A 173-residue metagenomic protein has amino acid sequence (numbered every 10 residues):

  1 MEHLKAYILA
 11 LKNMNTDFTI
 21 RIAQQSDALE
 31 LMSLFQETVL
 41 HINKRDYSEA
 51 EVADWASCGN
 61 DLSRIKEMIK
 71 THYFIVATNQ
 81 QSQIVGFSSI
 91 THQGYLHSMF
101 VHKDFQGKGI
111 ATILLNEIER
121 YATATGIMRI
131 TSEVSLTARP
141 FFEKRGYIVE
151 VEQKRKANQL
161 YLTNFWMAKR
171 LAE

Functional and structural regions predicted by a protein language model:
E2-L29, E173: Conserved N-terminal entry element of GNAT/NAT acetyltransferase domains
I22-Q25, S33-D104, L115-E117, T137 (+1 more regions): Acetyl-CoA-dependent GNAT
T71, Y95, M128, Y161-T163: Exposed loop/turn and edge beta-strand positions of beta-sandwich/beta-sheet ligand-binding modules
G109: Conserved G/P- and acidic residue-centered "switch" motifs that form tight phosphate/ATP-binding loops in soluble
Y121, F141: Short alpha-helical functional segments enriched in proximate histidine and acidic residues
A122-S135: Conserved GNAT acetyl-CoA-binding A-motif
T131-E133, I148-W166: Conserved catalytic-core motifs of GNAT/GCN5-like acyltransferases
F142-E143, Y147: Conserved active-site tyrosine of GNAT-family acetyltransferases
